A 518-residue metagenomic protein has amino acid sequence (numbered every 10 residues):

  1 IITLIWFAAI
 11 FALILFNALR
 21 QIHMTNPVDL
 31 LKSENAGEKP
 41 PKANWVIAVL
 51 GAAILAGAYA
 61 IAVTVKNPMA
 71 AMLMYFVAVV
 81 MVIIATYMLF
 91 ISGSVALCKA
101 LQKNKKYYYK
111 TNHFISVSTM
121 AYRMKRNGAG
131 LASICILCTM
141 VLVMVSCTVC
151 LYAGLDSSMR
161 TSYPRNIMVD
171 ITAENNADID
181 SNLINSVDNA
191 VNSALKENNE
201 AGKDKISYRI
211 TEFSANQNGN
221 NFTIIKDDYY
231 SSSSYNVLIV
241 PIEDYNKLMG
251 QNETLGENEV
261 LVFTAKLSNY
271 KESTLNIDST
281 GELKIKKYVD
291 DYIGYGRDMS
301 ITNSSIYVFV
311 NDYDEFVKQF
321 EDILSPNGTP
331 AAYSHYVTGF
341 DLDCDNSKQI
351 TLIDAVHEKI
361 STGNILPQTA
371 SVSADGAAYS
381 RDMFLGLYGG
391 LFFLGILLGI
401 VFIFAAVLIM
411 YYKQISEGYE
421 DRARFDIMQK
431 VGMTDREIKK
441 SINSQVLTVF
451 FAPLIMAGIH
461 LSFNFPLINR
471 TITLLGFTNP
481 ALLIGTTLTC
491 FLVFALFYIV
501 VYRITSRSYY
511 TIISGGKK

Functional and structural regions predicted by a protein language model:
I2-I10, K39-D156, F451-I455, I459-F463 (+1 more regions): Alpha-helical transmembrane segments, especially those used as permease/efflux helices and single-pass anchors
W6-H23: Transmembrane-helix bundle segments that line or gate the permeation/cavity pathway in multi-pass membrane proteins
M24-E38, Y419-E420, Y510-K518: Short cytosolic juxtamembrane segments of multi-pass membrane proteins
K39, A43, N67-L73, A377-L394 (+2 more regions): Membrane-interfacial loop-to-transmembrane-helix junctions in polytopic alpha-helical membrane proteins
Y109, H113-V117, A121, L131 (+5 more regions): Alpha-helical membrane-protein architecture signal
S158-F404: Basic-flanked hydrophobic alpha-helices used for secretion and membrane insertion
F402-A423: A hydrophobic alpha-helix feature that marks transmembrane segments and, especially, their cytosolic C-terminal ends
